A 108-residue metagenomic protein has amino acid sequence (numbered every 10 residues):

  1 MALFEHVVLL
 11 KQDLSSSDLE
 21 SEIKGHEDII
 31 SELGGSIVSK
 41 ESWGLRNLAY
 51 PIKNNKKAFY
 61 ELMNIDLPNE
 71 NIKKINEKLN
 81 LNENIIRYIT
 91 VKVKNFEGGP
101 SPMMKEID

Functional and structural regions predicted by a protein language model:
A2-D108: Structured, basic alpha/beta domains of bacterial-type, RNA-associated proteins
